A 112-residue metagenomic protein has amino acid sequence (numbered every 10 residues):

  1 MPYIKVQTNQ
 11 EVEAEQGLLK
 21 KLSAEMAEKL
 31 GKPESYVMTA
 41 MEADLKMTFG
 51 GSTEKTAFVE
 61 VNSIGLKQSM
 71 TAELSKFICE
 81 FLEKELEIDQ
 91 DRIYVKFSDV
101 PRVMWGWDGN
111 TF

Functional and structural regions predicted by a protein language model:
M1-F112: Interaction-mediating elements
